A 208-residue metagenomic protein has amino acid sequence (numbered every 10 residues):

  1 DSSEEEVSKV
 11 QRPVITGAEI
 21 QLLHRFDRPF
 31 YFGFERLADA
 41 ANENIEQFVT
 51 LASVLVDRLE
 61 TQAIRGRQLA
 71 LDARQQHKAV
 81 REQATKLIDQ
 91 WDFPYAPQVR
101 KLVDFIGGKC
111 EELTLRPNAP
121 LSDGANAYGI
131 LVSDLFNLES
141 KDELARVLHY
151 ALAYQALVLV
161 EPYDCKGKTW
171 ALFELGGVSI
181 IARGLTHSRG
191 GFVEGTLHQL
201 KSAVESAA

Functional and structural regions predicted by a protein language model:
D1-A208: C-terminal leucine-rich, beta-strand-based interaction scaffolds used for sensing/assembly
